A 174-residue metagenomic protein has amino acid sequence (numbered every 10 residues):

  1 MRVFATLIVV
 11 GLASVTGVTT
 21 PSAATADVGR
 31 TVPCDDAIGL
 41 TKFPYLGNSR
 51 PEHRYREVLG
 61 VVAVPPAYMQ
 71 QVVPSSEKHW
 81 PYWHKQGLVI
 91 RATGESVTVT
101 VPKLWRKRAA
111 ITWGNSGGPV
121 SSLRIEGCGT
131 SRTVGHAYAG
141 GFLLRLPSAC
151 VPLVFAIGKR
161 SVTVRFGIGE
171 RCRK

Functional and structural regions predicted by a protein language model:
M1-A24: Secretory targeting and sorting signals
A23-K174: Non-catalytic macromolecular-recognition regions in eukaryotic signaling proteins
